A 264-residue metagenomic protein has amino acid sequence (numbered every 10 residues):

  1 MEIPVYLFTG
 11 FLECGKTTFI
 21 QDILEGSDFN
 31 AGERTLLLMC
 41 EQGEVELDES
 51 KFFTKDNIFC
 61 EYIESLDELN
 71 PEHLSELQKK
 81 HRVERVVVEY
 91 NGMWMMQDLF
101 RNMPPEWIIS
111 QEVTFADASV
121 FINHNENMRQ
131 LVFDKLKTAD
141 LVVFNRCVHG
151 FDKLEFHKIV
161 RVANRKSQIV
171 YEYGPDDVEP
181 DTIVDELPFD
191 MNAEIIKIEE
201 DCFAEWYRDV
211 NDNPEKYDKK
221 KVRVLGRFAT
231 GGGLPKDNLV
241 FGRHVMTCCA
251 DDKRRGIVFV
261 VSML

Functional and structural regions predicted by a protein language model:
E2-T9, E13-Q111, F115-I122: Nucleotide-state-sensitive switch-loop elements of NTP-binding domains
F29-N30, P105-I108, D134-T138, A163-N164: Short, conserved loop/helix-junction motifs that constitute active-site signature segments in enzyme catalytic cores
K51-D56, K135, R161-V162: Short, conserved catalytic or adaptor-binding loops enriched in Gly and charged residues
T114, V120, V132, T138-L264: OB-fold and OB-like single-stranded nucleic-acid-recognition modules and their adjacent interaction interfaces
N127-L131: Charged helix-capping and loop-helix junction motifs
